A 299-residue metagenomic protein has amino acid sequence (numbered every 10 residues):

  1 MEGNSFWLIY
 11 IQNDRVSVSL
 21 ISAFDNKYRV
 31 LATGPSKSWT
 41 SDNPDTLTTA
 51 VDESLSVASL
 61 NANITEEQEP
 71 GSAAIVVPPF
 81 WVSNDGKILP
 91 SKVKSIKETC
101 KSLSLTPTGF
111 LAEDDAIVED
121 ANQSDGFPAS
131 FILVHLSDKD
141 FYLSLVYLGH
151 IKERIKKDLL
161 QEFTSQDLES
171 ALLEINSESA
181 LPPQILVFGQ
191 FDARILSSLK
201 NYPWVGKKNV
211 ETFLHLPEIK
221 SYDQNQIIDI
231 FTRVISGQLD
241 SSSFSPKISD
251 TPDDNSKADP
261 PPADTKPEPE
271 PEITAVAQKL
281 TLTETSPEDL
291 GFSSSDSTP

Functional and structural regions predicted by a protein language model:
M1-P299: Hydrophobic/aromatic-enriched cytosolic interaction surfaces used to assemble or bind macromolecules
